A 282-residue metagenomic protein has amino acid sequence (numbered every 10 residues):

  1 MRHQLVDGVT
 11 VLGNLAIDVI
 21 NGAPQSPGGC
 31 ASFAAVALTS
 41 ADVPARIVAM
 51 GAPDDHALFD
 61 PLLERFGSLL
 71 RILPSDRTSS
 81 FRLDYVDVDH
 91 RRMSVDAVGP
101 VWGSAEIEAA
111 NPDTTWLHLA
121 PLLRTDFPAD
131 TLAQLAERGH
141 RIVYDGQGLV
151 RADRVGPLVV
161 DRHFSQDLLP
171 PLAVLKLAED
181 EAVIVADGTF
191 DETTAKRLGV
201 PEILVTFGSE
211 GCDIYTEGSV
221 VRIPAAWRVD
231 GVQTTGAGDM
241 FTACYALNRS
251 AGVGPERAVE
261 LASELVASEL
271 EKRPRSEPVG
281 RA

Functional and structural regions predicted by a protein language model:
R2-G8, A16-Q25, S40-P121, T125 (+1 more regions): Conserved N-terminal subdomain of the carbohydrate kinase-like
R2-L5, V159, H163-Q166, T189-A282: Conserved phosphate-binding/catalytic region of the ribokinase-like
G13-L15, M240: Active-site metal-binding loops of divalent metal-dependent hydrolases
S26-C30: Conserved alpha-helical elements of sugar-nucleotide-dependent glycosyltransferases
A35-P44, N248-A251: Alpha-helix C-terminal capping segments
V36, F81-L83, G211-Y215: Short beta-strand scaffold segments in enzyme catalytic cores
V48-M50, D145, T206: Generic beta-sheet signal
W116, A120-T193, G211: Conserved beta-alpha-beta core of the PfkB/ribokinase-like small-molecule kinase fold
